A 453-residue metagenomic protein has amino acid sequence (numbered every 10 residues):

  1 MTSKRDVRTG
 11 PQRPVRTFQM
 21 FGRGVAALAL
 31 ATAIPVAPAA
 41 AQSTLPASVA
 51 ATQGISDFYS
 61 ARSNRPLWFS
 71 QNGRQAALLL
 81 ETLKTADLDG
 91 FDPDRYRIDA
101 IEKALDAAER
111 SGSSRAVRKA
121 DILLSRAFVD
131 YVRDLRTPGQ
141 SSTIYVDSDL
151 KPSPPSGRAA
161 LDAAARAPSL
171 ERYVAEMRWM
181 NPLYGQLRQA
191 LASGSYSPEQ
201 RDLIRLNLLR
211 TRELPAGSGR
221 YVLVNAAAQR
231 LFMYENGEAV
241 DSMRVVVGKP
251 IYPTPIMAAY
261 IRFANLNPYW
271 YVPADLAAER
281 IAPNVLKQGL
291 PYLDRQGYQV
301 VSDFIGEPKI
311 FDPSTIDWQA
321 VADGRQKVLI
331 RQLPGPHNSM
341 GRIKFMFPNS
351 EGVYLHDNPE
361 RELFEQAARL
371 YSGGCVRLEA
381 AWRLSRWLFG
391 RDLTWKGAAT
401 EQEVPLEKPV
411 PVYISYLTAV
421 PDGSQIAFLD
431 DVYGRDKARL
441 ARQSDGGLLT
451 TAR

Functional and structural regions predicted by a protein language model:
M1: Anion-recognition interface
K4-A26: Bacterial N-terminal signal peptides that target proteins for export
R13, G22, A29-A31, W68 (+1 more regions): Compositionally biased amphipathic helical and low-complexity segments enriched in hydrophobic
R13, V25-A27, A76, P93 (+1 more regions): Polar low-complexity intrinsically disordered regions enriched in Ser/Thr and small residues
T17-M20, D57, W68, F345: Intrinsic disorder/low-structure terminal segments
A31-A39: C-terminal segment of classical bacterial N-terminal signal peptides
Q42-A50, G54-D57, I122, R126-D130 (+2 more regions): Well-ordered beta-sheet/strand-loop patches within structured domains
Q42-D147: Cationic-aromatic interfacial patches
